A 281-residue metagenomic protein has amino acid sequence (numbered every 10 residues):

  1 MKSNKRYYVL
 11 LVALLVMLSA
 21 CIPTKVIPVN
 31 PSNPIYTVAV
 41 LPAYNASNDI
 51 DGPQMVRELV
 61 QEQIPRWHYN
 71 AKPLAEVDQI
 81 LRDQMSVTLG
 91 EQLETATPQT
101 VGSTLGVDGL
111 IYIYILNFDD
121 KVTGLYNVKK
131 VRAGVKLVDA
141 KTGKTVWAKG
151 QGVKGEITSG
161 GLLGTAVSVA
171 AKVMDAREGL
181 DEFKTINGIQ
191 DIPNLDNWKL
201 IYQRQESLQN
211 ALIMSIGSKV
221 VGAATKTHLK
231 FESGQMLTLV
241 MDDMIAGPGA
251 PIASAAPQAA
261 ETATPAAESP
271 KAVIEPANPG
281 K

Functional and structural regions predicted by a protein language model:
M1-V9: Bacterial N-terminal signal peptides that target proteins for export
C21-Y36, T104, A140-K281: C-terminal/domain-edge helix-coil "capping" segments
I35, S47-Y114, A140, K144-Q151 (+2 more regions): N-terminal segment of the mature soluble domain
L105, L125-K129: A generic structural micro-feature
D120-G124: Extracytoplasmic/secreted cell-surface and envelope-processing proteins
K129-L137: A short beta-strand signature
